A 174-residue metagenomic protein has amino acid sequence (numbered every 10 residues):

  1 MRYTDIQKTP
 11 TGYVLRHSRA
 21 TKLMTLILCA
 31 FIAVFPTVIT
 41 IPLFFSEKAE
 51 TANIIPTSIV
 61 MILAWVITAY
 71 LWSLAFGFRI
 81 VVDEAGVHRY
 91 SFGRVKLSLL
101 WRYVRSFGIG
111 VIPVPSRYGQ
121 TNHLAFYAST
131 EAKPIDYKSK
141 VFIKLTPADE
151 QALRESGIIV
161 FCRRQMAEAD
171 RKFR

Functional and structural regions predicted by a protein language model:
M1-P10: Short, charged cytosolic
T9, V14-T21, R89-S156, R171-F173: Non-transmembrane, membrane-adjacent beta-strand/coil modules in membrane-associated proteins and peripheral
R16-R79: Alpha-helical transmembrane spans
W65-R105: Conserved beta-hairpin
R163-K172: Charged phosphate-binding loop/patch that engages nucleotide di/tri-phosphates or the phosphate backbone of nucleic
